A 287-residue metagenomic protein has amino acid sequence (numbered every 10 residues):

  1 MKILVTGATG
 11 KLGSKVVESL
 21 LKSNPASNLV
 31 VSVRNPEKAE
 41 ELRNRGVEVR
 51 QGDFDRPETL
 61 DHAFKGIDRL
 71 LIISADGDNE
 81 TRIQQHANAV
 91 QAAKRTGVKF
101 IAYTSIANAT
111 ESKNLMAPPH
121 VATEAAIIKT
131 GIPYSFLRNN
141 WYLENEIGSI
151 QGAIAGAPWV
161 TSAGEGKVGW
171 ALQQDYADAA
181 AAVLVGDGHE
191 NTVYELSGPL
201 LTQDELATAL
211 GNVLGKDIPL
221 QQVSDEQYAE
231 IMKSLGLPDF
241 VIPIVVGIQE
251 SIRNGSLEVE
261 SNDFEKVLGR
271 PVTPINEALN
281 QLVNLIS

Functional and structural regions predicted by a protein language model:
K2-N28, V33-K38, D55-E58, H62-K65 (+8 more regions): Oxidoreductase cofactor-interface core, primarily capturing Rossmann-like NAD(P)-dependent enzymes
L4, R50, L268: Conserved Rossmann-like nucleotide-binding pocket used by diverse enzymes that bind dinucleotide cofactors
T6, I73, T104, G269: Residues lining the SAM
K11, E226-S287: A hydrophobic C-terminal alpha-helical subdomain
R43-D55: Rossmann-fold cofactor-recognition segment
F64-R69, V283-S287: Compositionally biased, low-complexity linear motifs
